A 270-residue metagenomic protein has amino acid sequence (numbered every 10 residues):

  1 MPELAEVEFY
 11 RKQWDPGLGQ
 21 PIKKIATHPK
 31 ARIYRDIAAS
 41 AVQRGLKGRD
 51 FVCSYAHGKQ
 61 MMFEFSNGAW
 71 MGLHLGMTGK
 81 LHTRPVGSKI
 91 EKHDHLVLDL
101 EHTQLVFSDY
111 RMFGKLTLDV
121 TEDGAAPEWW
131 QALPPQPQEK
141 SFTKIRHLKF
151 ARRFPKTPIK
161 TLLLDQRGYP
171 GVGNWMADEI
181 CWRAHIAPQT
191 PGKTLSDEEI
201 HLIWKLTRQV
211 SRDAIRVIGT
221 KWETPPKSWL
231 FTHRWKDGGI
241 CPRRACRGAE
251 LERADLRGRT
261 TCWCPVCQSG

Functional and structural regions predicted by a protein language model:
M1-L118, D237-I240: Gly/Gly-Pro- and Ser/Thr-rich, intrinsically disordered tail segments characteristic of DNA damage-repair and tolerance
P2, E6, E139, E199: Catalytic cores of large soluble enzymes that bind and process phosphate-bearing ligands
P21-V42, K47, Y55, Q60 (+2 more regions): Basic, nucleic-acid-binding surfaces and adjacent catalytic neighborhoods in DNA/RNA-processing proteins
M71-R183: Phosphate/anion-contacting hairpin/loop surfaces
